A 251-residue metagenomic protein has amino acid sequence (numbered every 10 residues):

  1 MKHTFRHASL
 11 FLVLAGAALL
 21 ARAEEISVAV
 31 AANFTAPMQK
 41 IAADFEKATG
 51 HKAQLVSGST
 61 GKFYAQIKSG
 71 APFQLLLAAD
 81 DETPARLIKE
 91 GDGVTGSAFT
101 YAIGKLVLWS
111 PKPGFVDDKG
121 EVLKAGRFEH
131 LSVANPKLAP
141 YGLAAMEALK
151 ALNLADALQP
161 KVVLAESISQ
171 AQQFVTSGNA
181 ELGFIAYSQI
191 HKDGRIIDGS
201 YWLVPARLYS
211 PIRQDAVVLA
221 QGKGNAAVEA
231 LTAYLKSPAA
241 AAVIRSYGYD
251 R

Functional and structural regions predicted by a protein language model:
M1-L12: Bacterial N-terminal signal peptides that target proteins for export
L19-A23: Sec/Tat signal peptide C-region and signal peptidase I cleavage site
E24-S57, G61-A71, A78-D81, A85-G91 (+1 more regions): Exported/periplasmic ABC-transporter solute-binding proteins
G96: Active-site phosphate-binding/coordination module
